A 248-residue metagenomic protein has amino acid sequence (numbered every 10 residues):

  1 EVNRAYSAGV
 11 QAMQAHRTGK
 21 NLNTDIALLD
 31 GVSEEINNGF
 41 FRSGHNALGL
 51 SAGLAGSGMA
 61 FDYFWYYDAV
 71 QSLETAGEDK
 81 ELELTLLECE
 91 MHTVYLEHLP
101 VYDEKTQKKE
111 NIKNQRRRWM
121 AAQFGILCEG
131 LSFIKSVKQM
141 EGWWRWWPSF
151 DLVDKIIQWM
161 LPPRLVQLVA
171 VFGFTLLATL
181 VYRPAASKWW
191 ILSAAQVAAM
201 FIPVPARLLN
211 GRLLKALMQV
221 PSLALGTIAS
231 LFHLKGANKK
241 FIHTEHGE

Functional and structural regions predicted by a protein language model:
V2-E74, R117, F124: Long helical/loop segments within the catalytic core of UDP-sugar-dependent glycosyltransferases, especially the large
S33-G39, K113-S136, A170, L223-G236: Catalytic core of nucleotide-sugar-dependent glycosyltransferases
G49, E83-Y102: Catalytic donor-sugar/metal-binding loop of nucleotide-sugar-dependent glycosyltransferases
A76-L82: Acidic donor-binding loop at a coil-to-helix junction in glycosyltransferase catalytic cores that engages
E97-I112, E129: Active-site donor/metal-binding and catalytic loop motifs of nucleotide-sugar-dependent glycosylation enzymes
K105-A121, R212-M218: Nucleotide-sugar-dependent glycosyltransferase catalytic core
Q158-N238: Membrane-embedded multi-pass helical conduit in multi-pass membrane proteins, especially envelope-biosynthetic
K239-E248: Short linear elements at protein peripheries
